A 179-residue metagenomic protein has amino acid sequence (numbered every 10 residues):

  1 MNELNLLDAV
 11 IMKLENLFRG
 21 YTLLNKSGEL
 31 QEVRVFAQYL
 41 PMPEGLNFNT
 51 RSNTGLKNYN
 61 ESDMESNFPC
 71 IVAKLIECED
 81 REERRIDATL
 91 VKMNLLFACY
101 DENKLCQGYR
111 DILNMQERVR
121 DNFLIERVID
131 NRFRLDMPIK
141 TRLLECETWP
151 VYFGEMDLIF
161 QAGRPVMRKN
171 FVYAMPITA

Functional and structural regions predicted by a protein language model:
M1-R19, L23, C78-A88, I129-A179: Short, charged interaction patches at domain edges and termini
M1-R81, T178-A179: Small/polar-rich, solvent-exposed N-terminal microdomains that initiate assembly or binding
L14-E15, N25-Q31, C99-D101, Q116-E117 (+1 more regions): Localized chelating/binding microdomains that coordinate divalent metal ions or stabilize phosphate-bearing
P69-A73, M93, G154-F160: A short hydrophobic beta-strand element
I71-E102: Active-site-adjacent structural patch at catalytic or cofactor/ligand-binding sites
R85-K92, Q107-Q116: "Short basic amphipathic alpha-helical interaction patches in structured regions
D111-I112, Q116-F133: Acidic, metal/cofactor-coordinating or nucleic-acid-engaging core segments within structured domains
